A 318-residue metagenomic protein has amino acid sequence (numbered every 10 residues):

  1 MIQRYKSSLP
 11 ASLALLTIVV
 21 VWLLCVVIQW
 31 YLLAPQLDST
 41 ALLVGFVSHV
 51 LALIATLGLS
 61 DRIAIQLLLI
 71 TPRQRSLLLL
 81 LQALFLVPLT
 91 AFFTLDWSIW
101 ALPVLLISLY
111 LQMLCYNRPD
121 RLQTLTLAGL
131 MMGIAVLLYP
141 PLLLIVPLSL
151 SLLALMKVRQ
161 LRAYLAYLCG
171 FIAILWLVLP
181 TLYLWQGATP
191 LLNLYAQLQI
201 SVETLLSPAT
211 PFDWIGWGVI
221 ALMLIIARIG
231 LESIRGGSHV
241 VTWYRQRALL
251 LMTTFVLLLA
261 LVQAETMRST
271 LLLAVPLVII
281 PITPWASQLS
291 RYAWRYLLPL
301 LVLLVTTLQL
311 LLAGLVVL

Functional and structural regions predicted by a protein language model:
W30-L42, L192-W214, A227-L231: Juxtamembrane membrane-water interface segments that cap and precede transmembrane helices
V50-L67: Transmembrane-helix motifs of polytopic, lipid-linked glycan transferases
R75-T90, L102-L106, A128: Membrane-embedded helix bundles of polyisoprenyl
F92-W100: Short acidic/glycine- and proline-prone juxtamembrane loop motifs at membrane-interface regions of multi-pass membrane
S108-Q123: Membrane-interface transmembrane helices that cradle and orient dolichyl/undecaprenyl
T124-L138, L257: Membrane-interface alpha helices of multi-pass inner-membrane proteins
I145-C169: Perimembrane helix-loop-helix junctions
L231-S290: Membrane-water interface signatures at transmembrane helix termini and the short loops that connect adjacent helices
